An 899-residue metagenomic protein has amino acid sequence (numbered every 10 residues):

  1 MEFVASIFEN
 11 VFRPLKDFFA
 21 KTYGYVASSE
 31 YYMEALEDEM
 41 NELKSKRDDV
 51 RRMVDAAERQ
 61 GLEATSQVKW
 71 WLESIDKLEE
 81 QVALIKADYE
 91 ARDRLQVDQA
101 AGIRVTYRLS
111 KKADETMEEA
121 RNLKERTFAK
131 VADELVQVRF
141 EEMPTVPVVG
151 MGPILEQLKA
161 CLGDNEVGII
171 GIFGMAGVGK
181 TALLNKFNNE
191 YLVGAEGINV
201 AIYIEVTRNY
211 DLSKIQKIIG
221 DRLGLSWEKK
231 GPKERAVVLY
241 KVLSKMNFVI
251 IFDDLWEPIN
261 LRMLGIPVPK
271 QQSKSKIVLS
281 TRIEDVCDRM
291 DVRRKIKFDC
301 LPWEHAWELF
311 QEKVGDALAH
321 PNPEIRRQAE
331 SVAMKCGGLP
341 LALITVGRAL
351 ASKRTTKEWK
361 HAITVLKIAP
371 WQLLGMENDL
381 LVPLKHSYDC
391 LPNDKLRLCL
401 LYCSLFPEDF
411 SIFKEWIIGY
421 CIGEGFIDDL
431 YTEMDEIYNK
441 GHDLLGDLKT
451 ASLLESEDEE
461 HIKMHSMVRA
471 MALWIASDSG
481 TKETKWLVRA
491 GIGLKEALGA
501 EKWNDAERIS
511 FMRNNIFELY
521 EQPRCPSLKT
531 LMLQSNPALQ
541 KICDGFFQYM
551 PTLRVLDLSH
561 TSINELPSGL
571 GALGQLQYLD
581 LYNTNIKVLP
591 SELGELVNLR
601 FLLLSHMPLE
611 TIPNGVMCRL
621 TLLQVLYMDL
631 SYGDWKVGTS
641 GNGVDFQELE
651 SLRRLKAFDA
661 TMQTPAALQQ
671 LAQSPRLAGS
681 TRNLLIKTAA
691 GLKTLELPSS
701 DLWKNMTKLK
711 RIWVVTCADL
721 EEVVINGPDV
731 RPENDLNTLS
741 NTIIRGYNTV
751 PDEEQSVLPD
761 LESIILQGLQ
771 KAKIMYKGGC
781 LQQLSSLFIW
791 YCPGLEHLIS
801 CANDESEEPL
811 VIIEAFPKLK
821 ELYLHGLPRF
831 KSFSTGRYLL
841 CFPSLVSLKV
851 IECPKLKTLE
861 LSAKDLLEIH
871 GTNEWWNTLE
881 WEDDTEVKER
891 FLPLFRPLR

Functional and structural regions predicted by a protein language model:
M1-Q67: N-terminal amphipathic alpha-helical segments
F18, E30, K44-A64, I219-G231 (+5 more regions): Non-catalytic, charged helical/coil tracts that couple and regulate nucleotide-powered enzyme cores
E79, V97-A176, A182-N188, L380 (+13 more regions): Regulatory and partner-binding modules of innate immune sensors/adaptors
E90-R92, K112, P269-Q271, A349-C399 (+4 more regions): Surface-exposed helical/coil interface segments that assemble multiprotein signaling complexes
E119-V178, A182-N199, E205-T207, Q216-K245 (+5 more regions): N-terminal flanking helix/linker immediately upstream of nucleotide/cofactor-binding cores
C161, Y240-L243, F248, Q272 (+5 more regions): Cross-kingdom leucine-rich repeat
N189-G197, K233-L301: A conserved switch/coupling segment of P-loop NTPase cores
D211-G220, W227-F252, W256, E324 (+2 more regions): Mid-core helix/loop region of P-loop NTP-binding domains shared across ATPases and GTPases
